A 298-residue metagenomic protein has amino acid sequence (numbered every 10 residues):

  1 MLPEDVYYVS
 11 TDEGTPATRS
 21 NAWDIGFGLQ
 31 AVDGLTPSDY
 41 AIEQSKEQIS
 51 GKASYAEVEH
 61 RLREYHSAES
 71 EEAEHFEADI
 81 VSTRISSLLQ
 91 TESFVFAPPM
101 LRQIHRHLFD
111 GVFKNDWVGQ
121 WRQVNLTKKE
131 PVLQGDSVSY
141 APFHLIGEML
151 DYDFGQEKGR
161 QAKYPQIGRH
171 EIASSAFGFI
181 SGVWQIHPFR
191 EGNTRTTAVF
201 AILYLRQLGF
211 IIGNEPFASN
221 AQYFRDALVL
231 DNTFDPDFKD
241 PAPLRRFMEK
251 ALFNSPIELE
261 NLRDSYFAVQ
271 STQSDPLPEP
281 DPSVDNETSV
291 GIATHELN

Functional and structural regions predicted by a protein language model:
M1-N298: FIC/Doc superfamily catalytic core
